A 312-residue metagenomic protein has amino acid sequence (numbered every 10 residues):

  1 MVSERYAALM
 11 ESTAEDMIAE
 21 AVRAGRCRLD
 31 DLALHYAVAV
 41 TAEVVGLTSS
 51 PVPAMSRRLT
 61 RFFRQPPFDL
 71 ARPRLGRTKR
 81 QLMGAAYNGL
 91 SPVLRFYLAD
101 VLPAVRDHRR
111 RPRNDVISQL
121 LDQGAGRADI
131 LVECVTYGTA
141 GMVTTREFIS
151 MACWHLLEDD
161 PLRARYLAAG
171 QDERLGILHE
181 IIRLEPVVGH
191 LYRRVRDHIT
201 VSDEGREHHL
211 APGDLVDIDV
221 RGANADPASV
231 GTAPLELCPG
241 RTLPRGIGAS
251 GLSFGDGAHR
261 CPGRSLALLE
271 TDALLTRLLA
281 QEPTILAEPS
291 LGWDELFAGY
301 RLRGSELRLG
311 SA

Functional and structural regions predicted by a protein language model:
M1-A312: Cytochrome P450
